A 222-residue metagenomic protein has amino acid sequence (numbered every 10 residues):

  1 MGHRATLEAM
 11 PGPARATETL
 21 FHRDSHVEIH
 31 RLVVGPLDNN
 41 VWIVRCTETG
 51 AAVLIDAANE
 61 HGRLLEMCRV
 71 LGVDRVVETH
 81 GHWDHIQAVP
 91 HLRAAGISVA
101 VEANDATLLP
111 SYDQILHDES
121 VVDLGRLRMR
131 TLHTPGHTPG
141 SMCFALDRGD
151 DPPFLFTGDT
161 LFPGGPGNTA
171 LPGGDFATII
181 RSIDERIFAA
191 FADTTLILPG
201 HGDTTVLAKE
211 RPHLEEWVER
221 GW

Functional and structural regions predicted by a protein language model:
H3-R15, H22-D24, V34-I43, E48-T49 (+3 more regions): Active-site-proximal loop/helix segment associated with metal-binding centers of metalloenzymes
L7-E8, P13, R69-V70, E78 (+2 more regions): An N-terminally biased module of ancient metal coordination in phosphate/nucleic-acid-related enzymes
E18-L71, F144-G158: Conserved beta-strand hairpin/beta-sheet module of binuclear metal-dependent hydrolase folds, prominently
D38, A52, N59-R130, P152 (+1 more regions): Active-site HxH/HxHxD metal-binding segment of metal-dependent hydrolases
V44, D56, H80, L92 (+6 more regions): Divalent metal-coordination and catalytic microenvironments
L54-I55, D74-H82, V99-A103, T134-G136 (+3 more regions): Active-site neighborhood of phospho(di)ester-bond hydrolases with catalytic His/Asp-centered motifs
E119-C143, G165: Pocket-forming structural segment of enzyme catalytic cores
T138-W222: Metallo-beta-lactamase
